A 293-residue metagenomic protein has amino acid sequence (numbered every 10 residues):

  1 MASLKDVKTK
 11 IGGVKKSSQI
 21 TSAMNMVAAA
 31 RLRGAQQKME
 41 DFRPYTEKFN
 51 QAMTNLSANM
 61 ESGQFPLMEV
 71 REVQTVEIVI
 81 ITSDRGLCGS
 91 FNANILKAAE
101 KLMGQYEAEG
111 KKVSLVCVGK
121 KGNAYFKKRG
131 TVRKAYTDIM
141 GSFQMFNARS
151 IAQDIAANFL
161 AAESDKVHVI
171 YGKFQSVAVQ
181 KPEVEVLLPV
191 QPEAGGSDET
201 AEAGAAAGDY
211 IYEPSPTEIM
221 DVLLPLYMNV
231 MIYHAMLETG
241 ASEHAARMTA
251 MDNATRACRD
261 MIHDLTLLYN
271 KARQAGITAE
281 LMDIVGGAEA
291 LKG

Functional and structural regions predicted by a protein language model:
M1-G293: C-terminal beta-strand-loop-alpha-helix "lid" module of Rossmann-like NAD(P)-dependent dehydrogenases
